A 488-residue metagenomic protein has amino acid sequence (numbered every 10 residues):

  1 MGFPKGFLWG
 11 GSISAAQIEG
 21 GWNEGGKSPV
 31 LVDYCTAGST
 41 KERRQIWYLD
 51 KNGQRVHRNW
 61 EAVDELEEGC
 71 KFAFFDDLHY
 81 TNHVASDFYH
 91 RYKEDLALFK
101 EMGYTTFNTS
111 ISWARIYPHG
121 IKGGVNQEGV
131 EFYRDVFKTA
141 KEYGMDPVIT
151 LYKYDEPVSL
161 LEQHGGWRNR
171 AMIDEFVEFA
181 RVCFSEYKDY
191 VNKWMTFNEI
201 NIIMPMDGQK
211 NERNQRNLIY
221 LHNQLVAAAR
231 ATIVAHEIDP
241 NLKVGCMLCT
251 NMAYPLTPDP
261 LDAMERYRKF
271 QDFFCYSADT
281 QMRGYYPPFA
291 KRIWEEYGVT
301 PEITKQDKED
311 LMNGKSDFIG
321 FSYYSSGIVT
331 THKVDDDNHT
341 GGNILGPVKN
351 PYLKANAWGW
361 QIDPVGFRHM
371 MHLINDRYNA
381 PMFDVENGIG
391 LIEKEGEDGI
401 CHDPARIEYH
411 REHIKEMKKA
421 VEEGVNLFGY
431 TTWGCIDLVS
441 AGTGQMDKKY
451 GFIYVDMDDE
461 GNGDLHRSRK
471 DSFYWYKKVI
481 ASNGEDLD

Functional and structural regions predicted by a protein language model:
M1-D76, H119-I121, V130-D488: Active-site region of glycoside hydrolase catalytic domains
D77-R91, G166-A171: Active-site mouth loops of central-metabolism enzymes
V84-K100, P118, G129: Internal amphipathic alpha-helical repeat/solenoid segments
R91-S112, G314-I319: Catalytic domains of carbohydrate-active enzymes, especially glycoside hydrolases
M102-G129, I149: Aromatic-lined carbohydrate-binding/catalytic grooves of carbohydrate-active enzymes
